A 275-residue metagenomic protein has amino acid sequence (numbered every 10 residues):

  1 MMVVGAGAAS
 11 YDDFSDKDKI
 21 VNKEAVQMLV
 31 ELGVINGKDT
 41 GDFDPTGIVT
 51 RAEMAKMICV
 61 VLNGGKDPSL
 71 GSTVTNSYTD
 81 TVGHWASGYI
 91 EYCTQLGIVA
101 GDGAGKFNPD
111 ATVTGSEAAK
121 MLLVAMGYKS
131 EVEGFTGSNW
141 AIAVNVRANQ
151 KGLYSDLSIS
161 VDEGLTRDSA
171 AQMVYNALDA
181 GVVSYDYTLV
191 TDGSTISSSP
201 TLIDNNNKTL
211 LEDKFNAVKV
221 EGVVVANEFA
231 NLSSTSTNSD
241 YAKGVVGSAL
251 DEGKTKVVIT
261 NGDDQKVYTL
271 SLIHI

Functional and structural regions predicted by a protein language model:
M1-K23, N36-A55, C59-S87, L96-S116 (+3 more regions): Feature responds to low-complexity, polar/acidic, surface-exposed segments characteristic of secreted/exported proteins
L29-L32: Mature N-terminal segment immediately following signal peptide/propeptide cleavage in secreted/periplasmic
K56, K120, Q172-M173: Extracellular/lumenal glycan-associated surfaces
E91-C93: A generic tandem-repeat structural signature
S169, V174-L178: Extracellular, beta-strand-rich glycan-interacting domains
L250-Y268: OB-fold (S1/OB) nucleic-acid-binding surfaces
I273-I275: Conserved small/polar residues in nucleotide/adenosyl-binding loops
